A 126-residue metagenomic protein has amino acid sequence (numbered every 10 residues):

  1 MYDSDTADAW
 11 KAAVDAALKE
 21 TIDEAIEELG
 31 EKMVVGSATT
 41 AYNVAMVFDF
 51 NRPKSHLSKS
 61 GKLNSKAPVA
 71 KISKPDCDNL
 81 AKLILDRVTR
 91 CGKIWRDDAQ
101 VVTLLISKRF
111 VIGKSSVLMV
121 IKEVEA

Functional and structural regions predicted by a protein language model:
M1-A126: Acidic, proline/glycine-enriched N-terminal capping motif
